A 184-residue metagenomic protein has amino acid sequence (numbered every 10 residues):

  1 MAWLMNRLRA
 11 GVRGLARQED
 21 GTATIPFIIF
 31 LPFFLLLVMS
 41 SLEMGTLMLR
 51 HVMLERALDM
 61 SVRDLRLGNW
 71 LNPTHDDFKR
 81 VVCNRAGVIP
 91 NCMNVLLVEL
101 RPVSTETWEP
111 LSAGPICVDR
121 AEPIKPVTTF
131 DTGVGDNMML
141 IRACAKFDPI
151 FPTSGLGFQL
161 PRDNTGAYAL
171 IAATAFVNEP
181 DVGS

Functional and structural regions predicted by a protein language model:
M1-A86: Alpha-helical assembly-interface signal, strongest on the long, hydrophobic N-terminal helix that forms
A2-N6, D59-S184: Short, conserved structural patches
